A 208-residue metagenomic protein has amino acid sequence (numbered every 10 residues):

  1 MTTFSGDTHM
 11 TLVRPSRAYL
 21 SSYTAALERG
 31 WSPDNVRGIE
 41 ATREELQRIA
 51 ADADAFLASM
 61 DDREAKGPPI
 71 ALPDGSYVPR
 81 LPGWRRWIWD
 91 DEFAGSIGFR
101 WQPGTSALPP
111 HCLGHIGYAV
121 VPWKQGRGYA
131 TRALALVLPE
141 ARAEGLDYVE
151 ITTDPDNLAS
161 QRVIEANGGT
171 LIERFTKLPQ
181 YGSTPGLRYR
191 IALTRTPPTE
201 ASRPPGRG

Functional and structural regions predicted by a protein language model:
M1-H115, P122, E140, K177-G208: GNAT-family acyltransferases
A18, S22, A133, A159: Charged catalytic carboxylate motif
I97, Q125, D154: Mobile, glycine-rich extracellular loop/lid and propeptide segments that shape or gate substrate/ligand access
H115, Y148, A159: Amphipathic alpha-helical recognition patches that constitute DNA-binding helices
G117-V120, G126-A143, Q161-A166: Conserved acetyl-CoA-binding loop-helix of GNAT-fold acetyltransferases
A141-T152: Conserved GNAT acetyl-CoA-binding A-motif
I151-Q161: Conserved beta-strand-loop-alpha-helix junction that forms the acyl-donor binding cleft
E165-F175: Conserved acetyl-CoA-binding loop of GNAT-fold acetyltransferases
